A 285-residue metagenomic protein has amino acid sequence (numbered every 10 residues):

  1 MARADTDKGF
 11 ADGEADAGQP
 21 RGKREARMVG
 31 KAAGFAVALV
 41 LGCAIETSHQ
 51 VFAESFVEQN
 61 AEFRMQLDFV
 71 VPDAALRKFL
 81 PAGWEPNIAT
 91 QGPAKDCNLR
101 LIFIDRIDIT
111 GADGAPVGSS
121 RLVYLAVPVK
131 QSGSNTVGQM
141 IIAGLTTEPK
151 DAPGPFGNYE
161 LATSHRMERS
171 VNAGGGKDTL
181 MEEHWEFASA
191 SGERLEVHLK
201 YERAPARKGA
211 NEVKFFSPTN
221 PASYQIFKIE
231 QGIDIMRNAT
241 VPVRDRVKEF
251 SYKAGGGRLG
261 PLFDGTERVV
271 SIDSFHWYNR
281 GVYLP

Functional and structural regions predicted by a protein language model:
A4-T6, A11, A15-A17: Short linear motifs in low-complexity or flexible loops
D16, R21-A36: Bacterial N-terminal signal peptides that target proteins for export
A33-E46: Bacterial N-terminal signal peptides
T47-V51: Signal peptide processing junction and immediate N-terminal pro/mature segment of secreted/exported proteins
F52-R106, M236-A254, L259-E267, S271-I272 (+1 more regions): N-terminal domain-onset segments
R106-E186: Aromatic- and glycine-enriched beta-alpha-beta binding-site module
Y159-P285: Interaction-surface and assembly-scaffold signal
